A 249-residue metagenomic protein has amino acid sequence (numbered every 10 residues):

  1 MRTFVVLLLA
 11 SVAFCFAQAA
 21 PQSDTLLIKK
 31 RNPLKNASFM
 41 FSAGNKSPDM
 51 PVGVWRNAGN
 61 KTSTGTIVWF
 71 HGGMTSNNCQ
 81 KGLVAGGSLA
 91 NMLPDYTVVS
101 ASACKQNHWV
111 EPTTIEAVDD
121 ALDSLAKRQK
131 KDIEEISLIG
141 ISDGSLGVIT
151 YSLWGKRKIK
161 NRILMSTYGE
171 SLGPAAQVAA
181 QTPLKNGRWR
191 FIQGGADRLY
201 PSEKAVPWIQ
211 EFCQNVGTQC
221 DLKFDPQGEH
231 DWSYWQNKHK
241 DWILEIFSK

Functional and structural regions predicted by a protein language model:
A17-G65, D143, W208-I209, C220 (+1 more regions): A domain-start/cap signature at the N-terminus of enzymes
S63-G73: Short beta-strand element of the alpha/beta-hydrolase
C79-V98: Short amphipathic alpha-helix adjacent to the substrate-entry channel of hydrolases
Y96-E116: Cap/lid segment of the alpha/beta-hydrolase catalytic domain
W109-K130: Alpha/beta-hydrolase active-site loop
R128, E134-P183: Primarily recognizes the serine-hydrolase "nucleophile elbow" in alpha/beta-hydrolase and SGNH/GDSL folds
R190-I192, R198-K249: C-terminal catalytic histidine-bearing segment of alpha/beta-hydrolase fold enzymes
